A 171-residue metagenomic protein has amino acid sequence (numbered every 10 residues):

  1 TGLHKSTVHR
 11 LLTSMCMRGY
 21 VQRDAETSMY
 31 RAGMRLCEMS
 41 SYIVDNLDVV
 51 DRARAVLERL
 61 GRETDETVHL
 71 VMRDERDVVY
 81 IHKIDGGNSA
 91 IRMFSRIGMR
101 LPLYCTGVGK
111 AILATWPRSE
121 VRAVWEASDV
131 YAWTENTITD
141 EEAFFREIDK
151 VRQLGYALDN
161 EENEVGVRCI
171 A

Functional and structural regions predicted by a protein language model:
T7: Residues in the helix-turn-helix
L12-T13: Short, hydrophobic-biased segments on the C-terminal half of alpha helices that form "recognition helices"
R18-G19: Glycine-centered, phosphate/nucleic-acid-interacting loop/turn motifs that mediate DNA/RNA or nucleotide
Q22-D24: Short, charged helix-capping/linker segments at alpha-helix termini
E26-A127: Amphipathic alpha-helical effector-binding/dimerization core of metabolite-sensing transcriptional regulators
E58-L60, V68, Y131-T137, L154-E161: Short helix-to-loop capping/linker segments positioned immediately adjacent to catalytic or ligand/cofactor-binding
T137-A171: Extended hydrophobic
